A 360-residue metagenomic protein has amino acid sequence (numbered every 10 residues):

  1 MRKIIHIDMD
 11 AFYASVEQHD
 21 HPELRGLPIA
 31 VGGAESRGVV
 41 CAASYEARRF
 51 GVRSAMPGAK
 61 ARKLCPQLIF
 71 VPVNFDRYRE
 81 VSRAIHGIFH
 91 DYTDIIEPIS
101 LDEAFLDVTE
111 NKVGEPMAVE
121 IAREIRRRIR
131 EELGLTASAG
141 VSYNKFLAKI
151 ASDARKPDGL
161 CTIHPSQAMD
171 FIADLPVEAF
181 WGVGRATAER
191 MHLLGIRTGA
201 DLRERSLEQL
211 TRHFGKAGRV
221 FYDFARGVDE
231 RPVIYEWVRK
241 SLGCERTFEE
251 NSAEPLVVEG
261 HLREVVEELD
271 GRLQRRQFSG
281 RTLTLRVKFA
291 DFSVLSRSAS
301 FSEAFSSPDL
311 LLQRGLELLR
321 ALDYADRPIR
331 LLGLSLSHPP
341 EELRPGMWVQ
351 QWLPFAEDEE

Functional and structural regions predicted by a protein language model:
M1-H213, G218-R219, L336, P340-R344 (+1 more regions): Gly/Gly-Pro- and Ser/Thr-rich, intrinsically disordered tail segments characteristic of DNA damage-repair and tolerance
H6, A179, T187-L331, H338-E359: DNA-contacting surface of Y-family translesion DNA polymerases
